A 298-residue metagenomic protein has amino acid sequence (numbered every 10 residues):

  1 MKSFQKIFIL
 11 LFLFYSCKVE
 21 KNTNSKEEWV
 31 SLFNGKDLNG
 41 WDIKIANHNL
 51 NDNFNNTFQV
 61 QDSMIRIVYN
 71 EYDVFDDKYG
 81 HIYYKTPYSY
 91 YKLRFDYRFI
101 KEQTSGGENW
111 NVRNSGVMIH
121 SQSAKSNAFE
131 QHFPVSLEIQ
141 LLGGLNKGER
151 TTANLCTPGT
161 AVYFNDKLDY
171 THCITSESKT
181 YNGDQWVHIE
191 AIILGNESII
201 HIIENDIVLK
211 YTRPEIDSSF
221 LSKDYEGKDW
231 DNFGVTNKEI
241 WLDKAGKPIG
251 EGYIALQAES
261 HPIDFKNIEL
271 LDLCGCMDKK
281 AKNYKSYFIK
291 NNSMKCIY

Functional and structural regions predicted by a protein language model:
M1-K26: Bacterial Sec-dependent N-terminal signal peptides
S3-F4, A258-K266, F288-N291: Short glycine/proline-enriched turn or capping motifs at secondary-structure junctions
V19-G275, K279: Carbohydrate-interacting regions of secretory-pathway proteins
C274-Y298: Primarily marks secretory-pathway-exposed extracellular/lumenal segments that are disulfide- and glycosylation-prone
